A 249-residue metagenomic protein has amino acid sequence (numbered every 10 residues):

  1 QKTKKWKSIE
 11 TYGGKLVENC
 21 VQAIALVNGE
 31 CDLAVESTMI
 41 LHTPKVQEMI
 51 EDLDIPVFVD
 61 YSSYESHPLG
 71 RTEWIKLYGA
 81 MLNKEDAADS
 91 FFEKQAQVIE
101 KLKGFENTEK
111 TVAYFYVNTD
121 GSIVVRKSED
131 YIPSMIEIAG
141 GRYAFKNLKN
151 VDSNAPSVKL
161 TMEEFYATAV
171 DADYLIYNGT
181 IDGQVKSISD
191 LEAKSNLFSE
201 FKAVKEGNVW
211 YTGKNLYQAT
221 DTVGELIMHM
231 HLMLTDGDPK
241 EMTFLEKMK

Functional and structural regions predicted by a protein language model:
Q1-I40: A short, structured surface patch at a secondary-structure boundary
V17-V21, S37-P44, E65-T72, D86-D89 (+4 more regions): Soluble non-cytosolic domains of exported or imported proteins
G29-L33, L53-F58, Y78, E85 (+4 more regions): Loop/turn elements at helix/coil->beta-strand transitions in domains of secreted/extracellular proteins
L33-T43, S63-P68, V117-I123, Y131 (+4 more regions): Solvent-exposed loop/turn segments at secondary-structure junctions within structured extracellular/periplasmic domains
E65-S90, Y174-K249: Structured C-terminal subdomain patch of bacterial secreted/periplasmic proteins
A87-G140: Basic- and aromatic-lined ligand-binding clefts that recognize polyanionic substrates
I132-A155, I176-G179: His/Asp/Glu-enriched short active-site or ligand-binding loop at hydrolase and phosphoryl-transfer sites
K146, S157-Y177: Ligand-binding pocket segment of bilobal, Venus flytrap-like solute-binding proteins
